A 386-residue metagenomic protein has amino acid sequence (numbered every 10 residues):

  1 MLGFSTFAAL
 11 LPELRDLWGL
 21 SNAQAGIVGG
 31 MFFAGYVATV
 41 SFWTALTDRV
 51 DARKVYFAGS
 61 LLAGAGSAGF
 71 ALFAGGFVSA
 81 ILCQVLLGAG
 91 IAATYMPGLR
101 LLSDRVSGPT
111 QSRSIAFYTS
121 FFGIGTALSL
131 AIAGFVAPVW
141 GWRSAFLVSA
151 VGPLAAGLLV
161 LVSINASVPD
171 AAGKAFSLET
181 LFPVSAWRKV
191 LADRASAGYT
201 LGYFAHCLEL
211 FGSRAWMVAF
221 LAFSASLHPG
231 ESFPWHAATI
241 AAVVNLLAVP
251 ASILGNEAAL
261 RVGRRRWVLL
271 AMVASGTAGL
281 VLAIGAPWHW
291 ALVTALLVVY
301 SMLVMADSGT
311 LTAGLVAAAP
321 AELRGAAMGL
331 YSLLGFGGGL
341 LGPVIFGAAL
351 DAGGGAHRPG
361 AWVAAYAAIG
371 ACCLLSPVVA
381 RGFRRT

Functional and structural regions predicted by a protein language model:
F7-A8, S196-A242: Extracytoplasmic gate region of multi-pass secondary transporters
A38-A74: Conserved MFS/SLC helix-loop-helix module at the cytosolic interface between two early adjacent transmembrane helices
R49-G59, L260-M272: Cytoplasmic membrane-interface "Motif A"-like loop-to-helix N-cap segments of 12-TM Major Facilitator Superfamily
C83-F122: Cytoplasmic helix-loop-helix junction between adjacent transmembrane helices in 12-TM secondary transporters
Y118-I164: Helix-loop-helix hairpin linking two adjacent transmembrane segments in secondary transporters
A145-L161, V363-R381: Symmetry-related core transmembrane helices of the 12-TM Major Facilitator Superfamily/SLC fold
S167-T200: Juxtamembrane intracellular "pre-TM" segments in multi-pass secondary transporters
R265-L311: C-terminal transmembrane helical hairpin of 12-TM major facilitator-type secondary transporters
